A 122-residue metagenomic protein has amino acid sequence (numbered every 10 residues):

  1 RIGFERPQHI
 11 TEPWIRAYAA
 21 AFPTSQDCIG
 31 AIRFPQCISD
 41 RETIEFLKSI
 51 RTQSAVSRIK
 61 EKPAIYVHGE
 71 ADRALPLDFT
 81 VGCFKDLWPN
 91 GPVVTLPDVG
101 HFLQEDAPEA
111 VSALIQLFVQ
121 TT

Functional and structural regions predicted by a protein language model:
R1-F4, I15-A19, G100: Amphipathic alpha-helical segments within well-ordered protein domains
E5, S25, D106: Residue-level signal for short amphipathic helical patches enriched in basic/charged and nearby hydrophobic residues
E5-Q8, A110: Preference for well-ordered, secondary-structure-rich cores of eukaryotic proteins
H9, T24-D86, P92-T95: Conserved serine/cysteine hydrolase catalytic core
W14, P76-T80, A107: Residues at alpha-helix caps and immediate loop-helix transition turns in enzyme cores, especially N- and C-cap
I15-A19, I32-P35, K85, S112 (+1 more regions): Non-transmembrane alpha-helical segments in soluble domains of secreted/periplasmic/extracellular proteins
L87-T122: Catalytic active-site module of serine/aspartate enzymes centered on a nucleophile-bearing elbow/loop
